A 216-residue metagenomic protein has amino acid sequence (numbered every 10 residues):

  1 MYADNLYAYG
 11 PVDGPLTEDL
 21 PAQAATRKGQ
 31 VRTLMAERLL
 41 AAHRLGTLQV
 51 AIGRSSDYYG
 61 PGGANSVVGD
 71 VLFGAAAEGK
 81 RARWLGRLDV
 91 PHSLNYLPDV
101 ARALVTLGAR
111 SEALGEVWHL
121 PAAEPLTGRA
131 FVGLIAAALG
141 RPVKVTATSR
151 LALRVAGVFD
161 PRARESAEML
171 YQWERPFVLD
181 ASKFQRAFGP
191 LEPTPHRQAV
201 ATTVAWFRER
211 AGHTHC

Functional and structural regions predicted by a protein language model:
M1-V31, H43, A51: Conserved Rossmann-fold NAD(P)-dependent oxidoreductase catalytic core, especially the SDR/UDP-sugar
A8, Y58-G60, V100: Conserved sequence/active-site signature of Rossmann-fold short-chain dehydrogenase/reductase
G14, E18-P21, A25-E37, S66-D70 (+4 more regions): Short-chain dehydrogenase/reductase
M35-Q49: A structural motif corresponding to the C-terminal end of an alpha-helix and its immediate exit/capping segment
L45, Q49-I52, S56-P91: NAD(P)-dependent short-chain dehydrogenase/reductase
A64-V71, L85-G108, G115-V117: Substrate-positioning beta->alpha
V71-S93, K144-F177: Alpha-helical membrane-targeting segments
A103-E165, A181, R186, T194-C216: Mid/C-terminal beta-alpha module of Rossmann-like enzyme folds, strongest in SDR-family dehydrogenases/epimerases
